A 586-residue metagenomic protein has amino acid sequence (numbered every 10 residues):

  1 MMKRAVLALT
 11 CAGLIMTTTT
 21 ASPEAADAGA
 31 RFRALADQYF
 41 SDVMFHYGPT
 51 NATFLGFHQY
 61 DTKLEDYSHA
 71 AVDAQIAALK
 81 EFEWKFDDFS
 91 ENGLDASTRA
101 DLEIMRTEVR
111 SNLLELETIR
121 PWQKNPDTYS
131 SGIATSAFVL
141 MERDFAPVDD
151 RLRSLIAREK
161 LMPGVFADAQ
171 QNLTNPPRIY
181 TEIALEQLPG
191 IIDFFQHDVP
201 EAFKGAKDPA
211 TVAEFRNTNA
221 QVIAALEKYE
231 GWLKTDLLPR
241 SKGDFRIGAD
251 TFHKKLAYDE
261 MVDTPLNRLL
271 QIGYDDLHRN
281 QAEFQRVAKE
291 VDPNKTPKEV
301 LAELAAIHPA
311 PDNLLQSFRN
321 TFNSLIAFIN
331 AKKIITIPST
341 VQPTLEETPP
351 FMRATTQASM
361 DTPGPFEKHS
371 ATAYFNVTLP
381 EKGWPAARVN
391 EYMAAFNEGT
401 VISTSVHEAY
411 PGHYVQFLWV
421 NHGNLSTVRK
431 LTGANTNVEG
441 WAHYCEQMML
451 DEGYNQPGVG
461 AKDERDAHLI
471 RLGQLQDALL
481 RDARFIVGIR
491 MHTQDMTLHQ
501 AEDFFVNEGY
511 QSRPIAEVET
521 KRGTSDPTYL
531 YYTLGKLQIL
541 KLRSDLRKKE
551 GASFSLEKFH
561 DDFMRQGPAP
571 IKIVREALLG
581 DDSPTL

Functional and structural regions predicted by a protein language model:
M1-L9: Bacterial N-terminal signal peptides that target proteins for export
M2-K3, T17-T20: Position-driven detector of the extreme protein N-terminus
A8-T17: Bacterial N-terminal signal peptides
P23-L586: N-terminal maturation segment of proteins
